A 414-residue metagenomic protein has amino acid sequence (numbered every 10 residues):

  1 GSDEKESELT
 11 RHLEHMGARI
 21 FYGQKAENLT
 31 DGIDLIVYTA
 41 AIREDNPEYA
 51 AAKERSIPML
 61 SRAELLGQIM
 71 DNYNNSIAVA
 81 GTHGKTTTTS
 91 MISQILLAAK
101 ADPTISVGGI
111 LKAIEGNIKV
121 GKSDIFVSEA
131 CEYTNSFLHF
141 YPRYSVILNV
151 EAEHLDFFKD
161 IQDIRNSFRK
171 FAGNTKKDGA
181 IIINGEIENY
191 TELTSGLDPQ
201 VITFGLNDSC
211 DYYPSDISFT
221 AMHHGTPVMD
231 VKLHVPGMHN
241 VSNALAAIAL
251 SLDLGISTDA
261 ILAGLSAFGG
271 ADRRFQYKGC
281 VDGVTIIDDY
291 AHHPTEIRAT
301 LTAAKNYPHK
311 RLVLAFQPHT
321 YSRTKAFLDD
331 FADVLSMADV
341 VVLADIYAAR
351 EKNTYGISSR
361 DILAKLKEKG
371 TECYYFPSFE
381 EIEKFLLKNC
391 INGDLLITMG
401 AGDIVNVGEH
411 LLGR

Functional and structural regions predicted by a protein language model:
G1-E4, A180-G185, L314-F316, A338-A348: Short internal beta-strands
S2-K5, F21-Q24, L60-G67, S106-G109 (+4 more regions): Beta-strand->loop->alpha-helix junctions that form or flank phosphate-binding loops in nucleotide-handling enzymes
R11, A332-N392: C-terminal helical cap/extension that packs against the catalytic core of soluble nucleotide-cofactor enzymes
R11-H15, E27-D31, A40-G185, N189-P199 (+3 more regions): Phosphate-binding loop of NTP-binding sites
R19-G32, E381, L386: Short acidic low-complexity segments
D31-L35, D124, N392-D394: Short acidic/histidine-rich motifs immediately flanking catalytic phosphotransfer sites in two-component signaling
H223-V340: Nucleotide phosphate-binding/pyrophosphate-handling subdomain across enzymes that bind or process nucleotide phosphates
E381-L412: A glycine-rich beta-strand to alpha-helix segment that forms a phosphate/ribose-binding loop at ligand/cofactor sites
